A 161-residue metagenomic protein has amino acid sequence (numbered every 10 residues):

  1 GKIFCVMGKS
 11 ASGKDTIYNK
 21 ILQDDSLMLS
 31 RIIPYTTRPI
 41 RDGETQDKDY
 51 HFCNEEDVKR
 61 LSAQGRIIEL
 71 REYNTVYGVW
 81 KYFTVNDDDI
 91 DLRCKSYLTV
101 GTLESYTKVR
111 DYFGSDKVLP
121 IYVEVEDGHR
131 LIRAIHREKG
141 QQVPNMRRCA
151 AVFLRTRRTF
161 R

Functional and structural regions predicted by a protein language model:
V6: Hydrophobic anchor at the beta1->P-loop junction of P-loop NTPases
K9: P-loop (Walker A) phosphate-binding loop of NTP-binding proteins
S12: ATP-binding Walker
D15: Walker A/P-loop
Q23-I32: Post-Walker A helix-loop "phosphate-sensing" segment adjacent to the P-loop in P-loop NTPases
T36-Y97, G101-L103: ATP-dependent small-molecule kinase phosphotransfer cores that center on conserved nucleotide phosphate-binding segments
S96-T102, F113-R137: Conserved phosphate-donor/acceptor-positioning beta-strand/loop module used by diverse small-molecule
K139-R161: Small-molecule kinase domains that catalyze NTP-dependent phosphoryl transfer to phosphate-bearing small molecules
